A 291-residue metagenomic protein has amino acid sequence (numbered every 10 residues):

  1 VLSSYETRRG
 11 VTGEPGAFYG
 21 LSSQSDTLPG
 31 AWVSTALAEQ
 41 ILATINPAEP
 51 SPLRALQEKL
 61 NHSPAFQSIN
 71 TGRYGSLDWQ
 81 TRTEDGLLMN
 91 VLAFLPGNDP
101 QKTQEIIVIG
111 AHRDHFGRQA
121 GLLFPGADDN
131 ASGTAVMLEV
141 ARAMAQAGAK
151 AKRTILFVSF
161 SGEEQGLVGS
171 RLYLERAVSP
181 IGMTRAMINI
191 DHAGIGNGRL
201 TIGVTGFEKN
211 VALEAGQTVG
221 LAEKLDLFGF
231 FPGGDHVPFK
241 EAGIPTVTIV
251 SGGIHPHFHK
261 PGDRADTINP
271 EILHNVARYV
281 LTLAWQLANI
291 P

Functional and structural regions predicted by a protein language model:
V1-R9: A conserved hydrophobic secondary-structure block that centers on an alpha-helix together with its immediately flanking
Y19-G126, R142, Q146-A149: Soluble metallo-hydrolase cores and metallopeptidase-like ectodomains found primarily in the secretory/periplasmic
Y19-S22, D26-S51, F160-K260: Metal-dependent peptidase/peptidase-like ectodomains
V33, R142, Q146, R153 (+1 more regions): His/Asp/Glu-rich mid-to-C-terminal helical/loop segments that flank catalytic regions of hydrolases
P100-T103, A143-R153, A177-M183, I290-P291: Secondary-structure transition/capping motifs at alpha-helix termini and the adjoining loop/turn into the next element
I106-G110, K152-S161, A186-N189: Beta-strand segments within the central parallel beta-sheet cores of soluble alpha/beta enzyme folds
R118-F124, G198-L200, H259-D263: Short acidic, glycine/proline-rich loop/turn micro-motifs
A127-V140: Active-site alpha-helical elements of protease catalytic centers
